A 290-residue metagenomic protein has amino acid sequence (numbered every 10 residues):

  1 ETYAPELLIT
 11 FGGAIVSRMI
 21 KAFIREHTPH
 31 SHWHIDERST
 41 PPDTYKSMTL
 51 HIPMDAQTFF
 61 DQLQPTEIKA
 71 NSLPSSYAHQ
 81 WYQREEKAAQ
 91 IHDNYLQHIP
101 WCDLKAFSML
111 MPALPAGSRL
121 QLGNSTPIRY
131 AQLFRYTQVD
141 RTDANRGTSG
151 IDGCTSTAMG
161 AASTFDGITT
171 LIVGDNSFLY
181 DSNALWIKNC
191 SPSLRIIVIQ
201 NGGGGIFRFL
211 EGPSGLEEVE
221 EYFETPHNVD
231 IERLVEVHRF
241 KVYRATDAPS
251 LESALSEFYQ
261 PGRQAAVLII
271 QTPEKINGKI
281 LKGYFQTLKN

Functional and structural regions predicted by a protein language model:
E1-Y3, I24-H27, T44-Y45, P112-L114 (+4 more regions): Solvent-exposed alpha-helices and their adjacent loops that cap or buttress functional pockets in soluble metabolic
E1-Y82, N189, E211: Glycine-rich, acidic loop regions that bind phosphate or pyrophosphate groups
L7, R119, I168-T170: Structural motif
T10-A14, E37, L122-S125, I270-P273: Structural motif
A14, P100-W101, N176-Y180: Active-site glycine- and acidic-residue-rich loops that bind and position anionic ligands or nucleotide-like cofactors
R18-M19, Q62, M109, R129-A131 (+1 more regions): Phosphate- and divalent-cation-binding pockets in alpha/beta enzyme and binding domains that engage nucleotide-derived
Y82-D166: Active-site diphosphate/adenylate-binding microenvironment
Y130-N290: Thiamine diphosphate
